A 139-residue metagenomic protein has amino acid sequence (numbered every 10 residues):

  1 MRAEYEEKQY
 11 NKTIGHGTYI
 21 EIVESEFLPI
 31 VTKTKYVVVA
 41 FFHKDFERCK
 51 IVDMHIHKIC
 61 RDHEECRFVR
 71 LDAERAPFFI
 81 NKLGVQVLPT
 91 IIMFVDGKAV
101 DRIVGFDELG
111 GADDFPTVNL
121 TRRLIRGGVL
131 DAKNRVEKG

Functional and structural regions predicted by a protein language model:
M1-T34, D114-G139: N-terminal leader/targeting and pre-domain segments
Y19-V23, F41-K44, V52-D53, H57-F79 (+1 more regions): Thiol-based oxidoreductase modules, predominantly thioredoxin-like and allied folds used for disulfide exchange
E24, C49, D53, A73-A76 (+4 more regions): Generic preference for well-ordered alpha-helical elements
K35, C60-R67, V87, D107 (+2 more regions): Eukaryotic basic, amphipathic alpha-helical target segments in cytosolic regions
V38, R48-C49: Mid-length scaffold segments of soluble, non-membrane domains
V38-V39, I91: Hydrophobic beta-strand anchors of alpha/beta hydrolase catalytic cores
F68, F78, L88-D107: A short, hydrophobic beta-strand/beta-hairpin element that forms part of a small beta-sheet core
